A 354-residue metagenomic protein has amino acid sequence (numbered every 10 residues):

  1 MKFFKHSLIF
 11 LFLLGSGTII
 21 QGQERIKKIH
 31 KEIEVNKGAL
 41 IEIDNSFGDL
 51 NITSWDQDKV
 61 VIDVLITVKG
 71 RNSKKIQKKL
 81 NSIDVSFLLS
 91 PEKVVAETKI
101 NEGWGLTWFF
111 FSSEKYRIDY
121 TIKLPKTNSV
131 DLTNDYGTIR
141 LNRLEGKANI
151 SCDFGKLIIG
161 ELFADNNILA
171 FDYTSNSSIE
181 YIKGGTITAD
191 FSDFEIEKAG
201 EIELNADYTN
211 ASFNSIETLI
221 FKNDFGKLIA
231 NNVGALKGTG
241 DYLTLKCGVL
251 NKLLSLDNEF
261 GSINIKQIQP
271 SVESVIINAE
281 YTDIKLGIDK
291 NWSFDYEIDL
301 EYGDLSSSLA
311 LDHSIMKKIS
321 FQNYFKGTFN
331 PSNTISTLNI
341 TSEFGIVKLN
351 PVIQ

Functional and structural regions predicted by a protein language model:
K2-Q354: Intrinsically disordered, low-complexity terminal regions
